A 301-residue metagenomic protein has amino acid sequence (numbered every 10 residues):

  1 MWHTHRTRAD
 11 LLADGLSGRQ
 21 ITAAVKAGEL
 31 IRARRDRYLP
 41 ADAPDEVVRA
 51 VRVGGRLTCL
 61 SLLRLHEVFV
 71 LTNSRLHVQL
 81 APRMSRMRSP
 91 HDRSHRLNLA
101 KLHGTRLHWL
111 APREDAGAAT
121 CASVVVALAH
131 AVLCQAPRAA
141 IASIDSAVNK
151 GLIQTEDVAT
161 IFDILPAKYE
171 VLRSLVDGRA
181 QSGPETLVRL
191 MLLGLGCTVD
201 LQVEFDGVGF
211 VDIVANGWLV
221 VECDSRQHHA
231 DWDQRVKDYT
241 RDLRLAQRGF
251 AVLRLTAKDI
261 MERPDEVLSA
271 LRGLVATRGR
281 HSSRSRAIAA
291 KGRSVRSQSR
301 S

Functional and structural regions predicted by a protein language model:
M1-L165, L172, A276-S301: Short gly/ser-rich loop at a beta-strand->alpha-helix junction or flexible surface loop bordering the NTP-binding
V148-S301: Surface segments flanking catalytic/ligand-binding clefts of nucleic-acid enzymes
